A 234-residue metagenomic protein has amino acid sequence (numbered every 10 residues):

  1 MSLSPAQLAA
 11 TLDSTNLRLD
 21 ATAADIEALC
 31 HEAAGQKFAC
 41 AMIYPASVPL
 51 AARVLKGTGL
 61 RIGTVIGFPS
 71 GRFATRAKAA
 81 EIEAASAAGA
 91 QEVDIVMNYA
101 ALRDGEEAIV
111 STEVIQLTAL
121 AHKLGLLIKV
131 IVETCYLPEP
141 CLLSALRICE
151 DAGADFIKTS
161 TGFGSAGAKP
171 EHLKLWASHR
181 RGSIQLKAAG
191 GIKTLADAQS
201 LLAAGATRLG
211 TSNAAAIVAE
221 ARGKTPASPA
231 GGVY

Functional and structural regions predicted by a protein language model:
S2-Q36, C40, A46-L186, T194-A216 (+1 more regions): Alpha/beta enzyme core
A189: Short hydrophobic "strand-cap" motifs at the C-terminus of beta-strands
